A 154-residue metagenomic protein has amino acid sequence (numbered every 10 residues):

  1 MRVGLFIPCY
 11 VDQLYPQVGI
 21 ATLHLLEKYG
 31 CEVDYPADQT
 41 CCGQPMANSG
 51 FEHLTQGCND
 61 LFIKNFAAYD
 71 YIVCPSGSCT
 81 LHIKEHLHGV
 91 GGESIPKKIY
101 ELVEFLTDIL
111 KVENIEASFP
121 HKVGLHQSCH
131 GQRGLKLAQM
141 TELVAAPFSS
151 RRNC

Functional and structural regions predicted by a protein language model:
M1-C154: Iron-sulfur cluster-binding electron-transfer modules in prokaryotic oxidoreductases
